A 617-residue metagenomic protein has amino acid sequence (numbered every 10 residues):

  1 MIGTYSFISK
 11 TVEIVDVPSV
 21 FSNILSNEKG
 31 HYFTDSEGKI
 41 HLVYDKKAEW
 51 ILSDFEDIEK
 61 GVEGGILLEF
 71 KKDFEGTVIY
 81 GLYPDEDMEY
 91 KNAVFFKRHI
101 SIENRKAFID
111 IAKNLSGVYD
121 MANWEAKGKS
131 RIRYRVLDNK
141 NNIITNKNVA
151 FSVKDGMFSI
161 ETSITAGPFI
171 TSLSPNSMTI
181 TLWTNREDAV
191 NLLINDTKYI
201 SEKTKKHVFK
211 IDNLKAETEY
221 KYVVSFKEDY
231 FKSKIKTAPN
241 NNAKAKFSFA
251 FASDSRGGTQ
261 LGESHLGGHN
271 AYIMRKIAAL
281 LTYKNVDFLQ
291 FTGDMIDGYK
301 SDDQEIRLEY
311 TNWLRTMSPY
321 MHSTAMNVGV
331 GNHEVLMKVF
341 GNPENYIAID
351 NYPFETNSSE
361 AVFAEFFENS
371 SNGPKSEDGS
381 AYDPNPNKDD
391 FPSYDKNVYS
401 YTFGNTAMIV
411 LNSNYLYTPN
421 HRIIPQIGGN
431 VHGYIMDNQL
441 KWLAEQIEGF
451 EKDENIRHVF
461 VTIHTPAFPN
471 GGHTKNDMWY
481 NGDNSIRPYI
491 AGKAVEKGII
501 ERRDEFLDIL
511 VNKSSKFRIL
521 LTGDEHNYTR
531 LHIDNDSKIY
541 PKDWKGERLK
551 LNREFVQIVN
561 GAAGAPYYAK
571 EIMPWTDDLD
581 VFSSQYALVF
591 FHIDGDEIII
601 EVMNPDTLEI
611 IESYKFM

Functional and structural regions predicted by a protein language model:
Y5-D395, K497-S515, N527-Y528, Q585: Divalent metal-dependent phosphoesterase catalytic cores across multiple superfamilies
F74-T77, F555, A569-M617: A short C-terminal boundary segment appended to hydrolase-like catalytic domains
F169, E219-K234, Q304, L308-D453 (+3 more regions): Extended active-site neighborhood of metal-dependent phosphoesterases/phosphodiesterases
S174, K203, F403-G404, L551 (+1 more regions): Structural motif
A189-N191, G257-G262, V410, Y417-N420 (+3 more regions): Short, solvent-exposed loop/turn elements at domain surfaces
F251-S253, Q290-T292, V328-V330, V410-N412 (+4 more regions): Short beta-strand segments
S255-G258, M295-Y299, N332-L336, N414-Y417 (+4 more regions): Solvent-exposed loop/turn segments at secondary-structure junctions within structured extracellular/periplasmic domains
F291-I296, F450-K475: Short acidic, glycine-rich surface-loop motifs adjacent to enzyme active sites
